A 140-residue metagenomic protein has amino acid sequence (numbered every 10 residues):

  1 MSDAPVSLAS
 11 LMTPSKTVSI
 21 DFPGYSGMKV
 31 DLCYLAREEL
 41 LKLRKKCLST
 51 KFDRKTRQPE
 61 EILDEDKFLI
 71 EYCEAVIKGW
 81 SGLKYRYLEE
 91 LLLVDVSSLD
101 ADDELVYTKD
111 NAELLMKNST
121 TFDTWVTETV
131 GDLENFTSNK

Functional and structural regions predicted by a protein language model:
M1-K16: Extended acidic low-complexity intrinsically disordered regions
T17-D21: Residue-level detector of beta-strand face positions
F22, S26-K140: Short, surface-exposed, charged amphipathic helix/loop patches that serve as local interaction elements
